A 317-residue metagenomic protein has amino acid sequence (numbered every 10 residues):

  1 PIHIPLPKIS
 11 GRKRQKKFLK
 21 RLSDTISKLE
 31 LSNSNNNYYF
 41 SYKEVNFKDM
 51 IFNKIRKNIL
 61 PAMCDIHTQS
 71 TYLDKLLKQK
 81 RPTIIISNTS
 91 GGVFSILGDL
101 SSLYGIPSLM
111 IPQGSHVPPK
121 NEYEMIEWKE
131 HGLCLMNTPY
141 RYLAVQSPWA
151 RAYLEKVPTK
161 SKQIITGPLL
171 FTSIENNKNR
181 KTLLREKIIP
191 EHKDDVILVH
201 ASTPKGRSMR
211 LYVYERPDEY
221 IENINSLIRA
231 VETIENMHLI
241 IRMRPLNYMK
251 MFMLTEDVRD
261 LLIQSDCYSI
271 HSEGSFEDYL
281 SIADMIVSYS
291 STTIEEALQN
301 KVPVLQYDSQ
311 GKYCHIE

Functional and structural regions predicted by a protein language model:
P1-S173: Active-site and donor-binding regions of nucleotide-sugar-utilizing enzymes
Q69-T71, E219, R242-N300: Donor nucleotide-activated moiety binding/catalytic core segment of transferases that use nucleotide-activated donors
T83-I84, Y142, V196, H238 (+1 more regions): Structural motif
I86-G91, I111-Q113, A144-S147, H200-A201 (+4 more regions): Short His-Asn-centered micro-motif
F94, P118-P119, A150-L154, S173-I174 (+3 more regions): Short, charged/polar "capping" segments at the starts of alpha-helices and the immediately preceding loops
S102-L103, E232-T233, L298: Anion (oxyanion) recognition and catalysis
P112, P158-I165, F252-S265, T292-E317: Catalytic binding pocket for nucleotide-activated donors in carbohydrate/polymer assembly enzymes
T166-V258: Conserved catalytic-core segment of nucleotide-activated headgroup transferases in glycan assembly
